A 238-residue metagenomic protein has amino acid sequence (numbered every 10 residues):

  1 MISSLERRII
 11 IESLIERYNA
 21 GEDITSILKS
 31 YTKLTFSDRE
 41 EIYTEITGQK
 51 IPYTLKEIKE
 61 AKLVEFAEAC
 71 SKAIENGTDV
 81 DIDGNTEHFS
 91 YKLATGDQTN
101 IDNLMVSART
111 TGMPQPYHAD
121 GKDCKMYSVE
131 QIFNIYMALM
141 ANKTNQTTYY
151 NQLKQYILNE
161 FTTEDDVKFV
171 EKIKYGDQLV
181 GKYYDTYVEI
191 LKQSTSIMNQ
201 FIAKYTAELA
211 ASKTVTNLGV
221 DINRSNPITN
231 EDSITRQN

Functional and structural regions predicted by a protein language model:
M1-N238: A preference for well-ordered globular domain cores that mediate specific macromolecular interactions or catalysis
